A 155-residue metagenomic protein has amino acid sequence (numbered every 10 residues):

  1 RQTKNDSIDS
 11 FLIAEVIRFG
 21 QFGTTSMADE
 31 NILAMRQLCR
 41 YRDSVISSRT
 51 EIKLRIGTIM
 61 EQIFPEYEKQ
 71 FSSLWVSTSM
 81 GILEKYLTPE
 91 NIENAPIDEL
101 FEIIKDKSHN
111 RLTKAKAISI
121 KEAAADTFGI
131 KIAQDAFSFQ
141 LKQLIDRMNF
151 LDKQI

Functional and structural regions predicted by a protein language model:
R1-I155: A detector of single, family-specific signature residues that are central to catalytic or substrate-handling motifs
